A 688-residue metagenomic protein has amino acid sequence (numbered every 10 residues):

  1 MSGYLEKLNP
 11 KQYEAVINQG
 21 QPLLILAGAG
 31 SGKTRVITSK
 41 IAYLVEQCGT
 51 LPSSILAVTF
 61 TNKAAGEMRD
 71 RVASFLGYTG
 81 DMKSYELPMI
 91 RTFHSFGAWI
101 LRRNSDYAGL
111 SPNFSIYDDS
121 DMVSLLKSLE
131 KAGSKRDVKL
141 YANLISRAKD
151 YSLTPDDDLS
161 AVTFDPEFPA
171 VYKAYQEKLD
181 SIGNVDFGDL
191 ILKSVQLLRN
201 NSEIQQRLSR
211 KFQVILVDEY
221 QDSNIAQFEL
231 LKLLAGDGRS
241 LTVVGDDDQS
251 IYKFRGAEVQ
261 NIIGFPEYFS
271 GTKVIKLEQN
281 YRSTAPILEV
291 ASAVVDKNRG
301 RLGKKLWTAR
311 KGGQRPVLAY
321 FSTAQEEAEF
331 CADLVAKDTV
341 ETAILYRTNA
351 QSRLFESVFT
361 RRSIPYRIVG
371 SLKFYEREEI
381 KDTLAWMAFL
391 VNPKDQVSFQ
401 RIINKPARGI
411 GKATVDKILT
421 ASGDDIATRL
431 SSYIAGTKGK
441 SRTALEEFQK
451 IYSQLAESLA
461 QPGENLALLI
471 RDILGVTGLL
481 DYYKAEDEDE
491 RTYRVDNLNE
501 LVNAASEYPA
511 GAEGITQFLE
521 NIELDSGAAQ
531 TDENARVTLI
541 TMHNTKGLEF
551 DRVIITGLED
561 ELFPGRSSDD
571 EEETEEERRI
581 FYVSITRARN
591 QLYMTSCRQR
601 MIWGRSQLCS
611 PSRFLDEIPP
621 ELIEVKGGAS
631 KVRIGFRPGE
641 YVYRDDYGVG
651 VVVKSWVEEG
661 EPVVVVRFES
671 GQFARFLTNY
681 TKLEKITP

Functional and structural regions predicted by a protein language model:
S2-G3, G20-L23, G28-S31, A42-V214 (+10 more regions): A basic/glycine-biased coupling hinge at the interface between accessory DNA-binding modules
S2-K7, S39, Y43, S74-L76 (+2 more regions): Conserved RecA-like helicase ATPase core segment that couples NTP binding/hydrolysis to strand translocation
N9-I17: Pre-Walker A adenine-sensing motif
S31-I37, S105, S270-K273, E278-Y366 (+4 more regions): Helicase P-loop NTPase motor core
A161, S352, E356-V358, R377 (+1 more regions): Conserved helicase C-terminal RecA-like lobe
R210-I225, T242: SF2 helicase catalytic motif II
F563, V663-V665, G671-K682: A short macromolecule-binding patch
D616-Y641, T687: Mixed-charge, Lys/Arg-rich low-complexity intrinsically disordered regions
